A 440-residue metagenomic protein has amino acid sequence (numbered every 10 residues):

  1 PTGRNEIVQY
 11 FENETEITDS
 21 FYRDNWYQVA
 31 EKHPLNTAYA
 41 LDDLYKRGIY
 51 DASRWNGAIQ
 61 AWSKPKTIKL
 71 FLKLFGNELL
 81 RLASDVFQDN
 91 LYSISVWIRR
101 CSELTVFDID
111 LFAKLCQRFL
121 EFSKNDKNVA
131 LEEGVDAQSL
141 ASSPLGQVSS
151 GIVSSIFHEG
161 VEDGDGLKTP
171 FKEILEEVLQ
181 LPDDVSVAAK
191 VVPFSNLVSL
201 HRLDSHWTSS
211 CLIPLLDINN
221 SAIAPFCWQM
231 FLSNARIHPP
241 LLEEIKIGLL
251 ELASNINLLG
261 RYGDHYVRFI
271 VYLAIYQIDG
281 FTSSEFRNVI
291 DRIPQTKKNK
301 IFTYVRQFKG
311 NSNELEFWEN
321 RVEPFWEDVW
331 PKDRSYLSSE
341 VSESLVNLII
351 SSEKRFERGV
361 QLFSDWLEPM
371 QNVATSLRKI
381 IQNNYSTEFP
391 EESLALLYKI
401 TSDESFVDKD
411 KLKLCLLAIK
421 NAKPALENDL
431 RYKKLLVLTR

Functional and structural regions predicted by a protein language model:
P1-R440: Non-catalytic all-alpha helical scaffold/repeat segments
